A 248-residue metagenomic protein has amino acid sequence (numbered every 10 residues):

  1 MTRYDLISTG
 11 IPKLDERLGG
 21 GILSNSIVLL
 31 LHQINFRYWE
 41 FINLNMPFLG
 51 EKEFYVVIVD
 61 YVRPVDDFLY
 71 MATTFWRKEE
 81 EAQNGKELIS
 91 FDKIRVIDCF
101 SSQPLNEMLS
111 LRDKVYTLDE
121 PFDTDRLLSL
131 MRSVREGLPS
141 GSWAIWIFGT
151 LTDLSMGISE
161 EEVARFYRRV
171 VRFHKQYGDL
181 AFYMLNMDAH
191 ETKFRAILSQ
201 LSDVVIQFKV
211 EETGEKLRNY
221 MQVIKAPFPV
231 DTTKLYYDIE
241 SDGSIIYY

Functional and structural regions predicted by a protein language model:
L6-M71: Glycine-rich P-loop/Walker A and Walker A-like loops and their local beta1-loop-alpha1 context in P-loop NTPases
V28, V56, A181, V204-Q207: Short, well-ordered beta-strand core segments
I34-R37, P64-V65, Q103-P104, T152-E161 (+1 more regions): Short acidic, S/G/P-rich loop/turn micro-motifs used as interaction or catalytic elements
Y55, K93, G141-I145, Q176-M184: Loop/turn-to-beta-strand initiation segments
V57-Y61, V96-C99, M184: Short internal beta-strands
T74, K78-T117: Long, charge-dense
C99-R169: Phosphate-binding/switch loop-helix module in NTP-utilizing enzymes
L185-I246: Phosphate-binding/switch region of NTP-binding enzymes
